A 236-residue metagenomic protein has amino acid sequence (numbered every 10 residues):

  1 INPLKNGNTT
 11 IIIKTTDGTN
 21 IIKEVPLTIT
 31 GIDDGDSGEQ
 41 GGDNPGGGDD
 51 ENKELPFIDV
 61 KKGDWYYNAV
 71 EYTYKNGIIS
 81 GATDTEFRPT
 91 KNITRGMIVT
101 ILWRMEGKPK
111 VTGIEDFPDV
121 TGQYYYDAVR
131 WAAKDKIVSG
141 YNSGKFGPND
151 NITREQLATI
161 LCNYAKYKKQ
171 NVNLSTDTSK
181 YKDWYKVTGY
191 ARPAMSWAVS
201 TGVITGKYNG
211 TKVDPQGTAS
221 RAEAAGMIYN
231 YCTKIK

Functional and structural regions predicted by a protein language model:
I1-G35: Extracytoplasmic soluble-region selector
I11, L27, V70-T73, A132: Extracellular/surface recognition and adhesion modules
T30-W65, K75, S80-D127, D135-E155 (+3 more regions): Feature responds to low-complexity, polar/acidic, surface-exposed segments characteristic of secreted/exported proteins
A198: Histidine- and acidic-residue-rich, metal-dependent catalytic cores
R221-E223, I228: Non-catalytic cell-wall polysaccharide-engagement segments
